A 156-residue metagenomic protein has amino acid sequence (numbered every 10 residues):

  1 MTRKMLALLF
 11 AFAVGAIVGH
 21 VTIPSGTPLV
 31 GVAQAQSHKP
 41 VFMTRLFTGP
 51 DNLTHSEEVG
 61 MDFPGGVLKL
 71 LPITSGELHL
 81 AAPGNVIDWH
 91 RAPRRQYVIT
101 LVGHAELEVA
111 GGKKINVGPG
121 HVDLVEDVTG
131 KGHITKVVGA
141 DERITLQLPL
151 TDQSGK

Functional and structural regions predicted by a protein language model:
L8-T27: Bacterial N-terminal signal peptides
V21-L80: A short, N-terminal "cap"/entry segment at the start of jelly-roll beta-barrel domains of the cupin/DSBH fold
G60-P64, T74-A92, D127-T129, D152: Conserved short histidine dyad/triad with adjacent acidic residue
V86-I87, H104-E108, V122, Q153: Short beta-strand segments in beta-sandwich/barrel cores
W89, L107-E108, V125-E126, K131-G139: Short beta-strand His + acidic residue motifs that chelate non-heme Fe in jelly-roll/DSBH and cupin folds
R91-L107: Short, conserved beta-strand element in jelly-roll/cupin
G111-T129: Short acidic-glycine-tyrosine-enriched beta hairpin
L124-V125, G139-G155: A short hydrophobic beta-strand segment most commonly corresponding to one strand of the jelly-roll/cupin
